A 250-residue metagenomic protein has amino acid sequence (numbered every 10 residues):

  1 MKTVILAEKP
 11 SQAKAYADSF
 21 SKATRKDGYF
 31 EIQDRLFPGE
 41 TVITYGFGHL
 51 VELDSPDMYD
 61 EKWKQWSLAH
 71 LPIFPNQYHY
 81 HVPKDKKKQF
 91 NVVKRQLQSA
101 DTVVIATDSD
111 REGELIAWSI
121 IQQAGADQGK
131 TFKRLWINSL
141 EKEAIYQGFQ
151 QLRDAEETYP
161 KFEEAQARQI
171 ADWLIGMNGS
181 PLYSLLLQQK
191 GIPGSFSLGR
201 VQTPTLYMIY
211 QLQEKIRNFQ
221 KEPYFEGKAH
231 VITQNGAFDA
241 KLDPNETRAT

Functional and structural regions predicted by a protein language model:
M1-Q169, W173, M177, D243-P244 (+1 more regions): Intrinsically disordered, low-complexity regulatory segments
R168, D172-R248: Prokaryote-biased recognition of long, low-complexity C-terminal linker/tail segments that are poorly structured
